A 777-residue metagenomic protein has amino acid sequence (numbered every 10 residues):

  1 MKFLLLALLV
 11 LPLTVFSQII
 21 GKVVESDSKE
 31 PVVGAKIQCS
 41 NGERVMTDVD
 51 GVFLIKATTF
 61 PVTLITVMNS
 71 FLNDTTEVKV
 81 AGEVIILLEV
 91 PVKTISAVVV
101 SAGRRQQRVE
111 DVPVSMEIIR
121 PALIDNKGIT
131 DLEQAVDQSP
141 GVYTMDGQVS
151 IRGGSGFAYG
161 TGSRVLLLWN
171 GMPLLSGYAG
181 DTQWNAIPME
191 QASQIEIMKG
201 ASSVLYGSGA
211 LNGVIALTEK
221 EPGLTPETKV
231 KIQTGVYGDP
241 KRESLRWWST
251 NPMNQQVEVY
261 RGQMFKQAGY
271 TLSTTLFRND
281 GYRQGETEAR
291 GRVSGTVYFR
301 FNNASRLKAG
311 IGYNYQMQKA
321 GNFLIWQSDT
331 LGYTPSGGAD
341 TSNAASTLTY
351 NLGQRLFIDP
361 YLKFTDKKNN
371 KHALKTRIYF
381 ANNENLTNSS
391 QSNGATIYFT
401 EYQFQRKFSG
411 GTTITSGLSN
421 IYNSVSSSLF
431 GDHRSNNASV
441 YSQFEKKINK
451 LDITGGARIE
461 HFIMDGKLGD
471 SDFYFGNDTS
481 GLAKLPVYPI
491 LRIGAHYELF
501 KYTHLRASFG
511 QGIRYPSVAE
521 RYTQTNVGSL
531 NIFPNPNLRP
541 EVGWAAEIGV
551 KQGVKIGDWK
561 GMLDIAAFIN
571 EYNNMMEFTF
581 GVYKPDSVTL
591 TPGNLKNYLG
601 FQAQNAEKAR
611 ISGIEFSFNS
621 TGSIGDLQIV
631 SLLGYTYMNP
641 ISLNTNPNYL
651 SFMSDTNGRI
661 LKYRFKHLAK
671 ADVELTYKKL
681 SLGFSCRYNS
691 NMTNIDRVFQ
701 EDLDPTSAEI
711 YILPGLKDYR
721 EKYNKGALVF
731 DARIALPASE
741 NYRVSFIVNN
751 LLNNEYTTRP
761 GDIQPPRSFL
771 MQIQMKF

Functional and structural regions predicted by a protein language model:
V24-S28, K36-Q38, V67-F71, A81-L123: Short, acidic, small-residue-rich periplasmic hinge/interaction motif at the N-terminus of Gram-negative outer-membrane
F53-K56, M172-K199: Short acidic/polar hinge/loop motifs at secondary-structure boundaries that mediate gating or recognition
E133-M172, S176: Extracytoplasmic beta-strand/coil segments of soluble accessory domains associated with Gram-negative outer-membrane
S176-Y178, Q191-S193, V204-A216, E221-V293 (+1 more regions): Outer-membrane beta-barrel translocator/receptor signature
K231, M562, F568-E571, L595-V698: Gram-negative outer-membrane beta-barrel transporters
N279-R292, Y298-H372, I378-F399, V425-S427 (+1 more regions): Flexible loop and strand-edge segments within Gram-negative outer membrane beta-barrel domains
L362, S409-T415, S428-N570, E674: Structural signature of Gram-negative outer-membrane beta-barrels, strongest in the C-terminal barrel of TonB-dependent
A373-E384, R506, R539-G600, Q604 (+1 more regions): Membrane-embedded beta-barrel scaffold of Gram-negative outer-membrane proteins
